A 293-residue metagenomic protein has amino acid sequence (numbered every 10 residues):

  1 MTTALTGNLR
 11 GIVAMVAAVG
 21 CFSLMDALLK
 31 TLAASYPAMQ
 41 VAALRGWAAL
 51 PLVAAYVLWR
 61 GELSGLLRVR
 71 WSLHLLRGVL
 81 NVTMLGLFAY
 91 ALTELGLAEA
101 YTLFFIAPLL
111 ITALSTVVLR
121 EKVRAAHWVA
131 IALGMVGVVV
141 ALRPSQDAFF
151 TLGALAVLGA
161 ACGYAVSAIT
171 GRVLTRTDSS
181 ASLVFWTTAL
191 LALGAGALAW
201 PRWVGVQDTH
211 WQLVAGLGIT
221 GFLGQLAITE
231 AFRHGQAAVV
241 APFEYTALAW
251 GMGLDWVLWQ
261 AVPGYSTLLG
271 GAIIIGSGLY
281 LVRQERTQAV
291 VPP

Functional and structural regions predicted by a protein language model:
T2-L5, L50-V69, V136-A148, L191-Q212 (+3 more regions): Membrane-interface helix-cap regions at the ends of transmembrane helices in multi-pass membrane proteins
R10, Y36-T83, G163-S167, W186-P201: Transmembrane alpha-helices of multi-pass small-molecule transport proteins
R10-A18, V57-L58, L63-L87, L152-A160 (+1 more regions): Loop-to-transmembrane-helix transition segments
V19-L24, A54, G78-G86, P108-A113 (+7 more regions): Hydrophobic/small/kink-forming positions within alpha-helical transmembrane segments of polytopic membrane proteins
A27-K30, A38-M39, V53, Q146-V206 (+2 more regions): Transmembrane alpha-helical segments that form core, pore/gating elements of small-molecule transporters/exporters
L44, Y101-I106, L174-L190, L226-W256: Helix-helix packing/entry segments at the starts of transmembrane helices
Y90, P108-V129, A249-L268: C-terminal transmembrane-helix exit sites in multi-pass transporters
A126-R143, S266-E285: Hydrophobic transmembrane alpha-helices of multi-pass small-molecule transport proteins
